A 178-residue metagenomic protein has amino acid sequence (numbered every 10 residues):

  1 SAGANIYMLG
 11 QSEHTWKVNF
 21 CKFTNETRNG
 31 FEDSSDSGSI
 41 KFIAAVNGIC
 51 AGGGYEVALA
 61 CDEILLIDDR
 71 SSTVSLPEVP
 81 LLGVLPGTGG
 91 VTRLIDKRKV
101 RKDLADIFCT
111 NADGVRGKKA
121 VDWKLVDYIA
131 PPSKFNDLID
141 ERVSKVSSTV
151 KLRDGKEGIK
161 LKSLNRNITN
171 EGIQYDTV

Functional and structural regions predicted by a protein language model:
S1-N29, P80-G83: Glycine- (often His-adjacent) and acidic-residue-rich active-site loop that binds/positions the CoA thioester
N5, V57-A58, A120: Hydrophobic/aromatic residues within transmembrane alpha-helices of multi-pass small-molecule transporters
C21, G52, G114: Glycine-rich phosphate-binding loop at the start of an alpha helix
S34-C50: A short, small-residue-rich loop immediately preceding and capping a beta-strand
F42, I64-L65, I129: Short, well-ordered beta-strand core segments
V46-N47, I67-R70, P131-S133: Short beta->alpha connector loops at strand-helix junctions that form conserved, small/polar/Pro-enriched
A51-F108, I139-R142: CoA-thioester-processing core
K97-R116, V121-W123, D127-V178: Intrinsically disordered, low-complexity segments enriched in small/flexible residues
